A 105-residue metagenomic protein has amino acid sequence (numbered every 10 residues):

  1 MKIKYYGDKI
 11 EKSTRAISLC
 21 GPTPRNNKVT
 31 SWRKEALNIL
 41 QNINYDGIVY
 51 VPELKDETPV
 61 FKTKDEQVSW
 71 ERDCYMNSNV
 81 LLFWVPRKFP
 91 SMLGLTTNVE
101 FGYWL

Functional and structural regions predicted by a protein language model:
M1-L105: Conserved catalytic or regulatory cores that recognize and/or transform ribose-phosphate-containing ligands
